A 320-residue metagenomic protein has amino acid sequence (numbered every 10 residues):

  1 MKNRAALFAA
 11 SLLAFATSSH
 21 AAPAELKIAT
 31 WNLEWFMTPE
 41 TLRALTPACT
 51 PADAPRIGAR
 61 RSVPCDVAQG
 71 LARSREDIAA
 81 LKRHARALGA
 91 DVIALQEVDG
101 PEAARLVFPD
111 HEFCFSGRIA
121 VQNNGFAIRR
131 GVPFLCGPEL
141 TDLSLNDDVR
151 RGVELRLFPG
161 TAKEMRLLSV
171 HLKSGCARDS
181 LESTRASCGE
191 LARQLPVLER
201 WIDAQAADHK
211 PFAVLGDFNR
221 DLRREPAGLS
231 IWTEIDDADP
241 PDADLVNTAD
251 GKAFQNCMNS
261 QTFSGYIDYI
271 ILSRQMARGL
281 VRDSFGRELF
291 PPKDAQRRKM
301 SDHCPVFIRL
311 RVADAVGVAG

Functional and structural regions predicted by a protein language model:
F8-A16: Bacterial N-terminal signal peptides
S19-V107, I119, D294, R311-A319: N-terminal, active-site-proximal structural segment of metallo-dependent hydrolase catalytic domains
I28-L33, V63-L71, L81-A104, L155 (+6 more regions): Active-site beta-strand/loop signature of hydrolases that rely on acidic residues for catalysis
L33-M37, V98-E102, R118-Q122, V132-F134 (+6 more regions): Solvent-exposed loop/turn segments at secondary-structure junctions within structured extracellular/periplasmic domains
D77-L81, A94, G100-A103, N123 (+6 more regions): Stable alpha-helical elements in mature extracytoplasmic
V92, E97-K173: Structured beta-strand-rich core segments of catalytic domains in phosphoester-bond hydrolases
S169-S187: Active-site His/acidic residue clusters
R200-A213, N219-G320: Metal-dependent phosphoester-hydrolase catalytic domains
